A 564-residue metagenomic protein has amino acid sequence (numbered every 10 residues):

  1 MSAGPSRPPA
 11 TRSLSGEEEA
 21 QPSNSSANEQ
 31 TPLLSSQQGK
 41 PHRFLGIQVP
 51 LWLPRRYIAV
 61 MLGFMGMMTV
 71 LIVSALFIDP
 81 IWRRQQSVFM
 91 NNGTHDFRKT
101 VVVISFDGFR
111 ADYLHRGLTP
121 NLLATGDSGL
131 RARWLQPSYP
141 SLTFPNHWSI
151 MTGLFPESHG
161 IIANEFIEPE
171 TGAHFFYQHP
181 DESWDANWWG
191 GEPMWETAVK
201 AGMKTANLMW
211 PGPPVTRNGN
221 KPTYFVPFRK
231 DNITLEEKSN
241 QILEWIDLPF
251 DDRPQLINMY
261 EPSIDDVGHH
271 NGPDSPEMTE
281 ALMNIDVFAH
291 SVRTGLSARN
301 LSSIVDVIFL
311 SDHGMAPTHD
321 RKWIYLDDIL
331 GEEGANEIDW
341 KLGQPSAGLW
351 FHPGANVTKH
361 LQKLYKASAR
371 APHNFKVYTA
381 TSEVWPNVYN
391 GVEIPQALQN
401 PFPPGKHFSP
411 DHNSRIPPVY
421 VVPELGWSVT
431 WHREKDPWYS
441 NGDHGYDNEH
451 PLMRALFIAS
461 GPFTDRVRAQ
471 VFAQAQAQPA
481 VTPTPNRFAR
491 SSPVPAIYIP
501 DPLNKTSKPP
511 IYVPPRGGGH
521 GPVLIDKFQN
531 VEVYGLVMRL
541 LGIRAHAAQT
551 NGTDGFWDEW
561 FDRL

Functional and structural regions predicted by a protein language model:
S2-G4, S15, N24-R83, G153-P273 (+1 more regions): His/Asp/Glu-rich, glycine-adjacent segments that coordinate divalent cations and/or stabilize oxyanion chemistry on
G4, E18-P22, N28-Q37, P80-R131: Active-site-proximal N-terminal segment of extracellular/periplasmic enzymes that hydrolyze or transfer
P54, E236-S239, L243, I264-V305 (+1 more regions): A long, amphipathic alpha-helix that forms part of the scaffold/cap immediately adjacent to metal-dependent active
D112-H159: Short, structured active-site-proximal loop/turn typified by the sulfatase FGly-forming signature C/S-X-P-X-R
N121, N284-D327: Metal-dependent active-site segment of extracytoplasmic phospho-/sulfohydrolases and closely related
R133-M151, M209-T216, Q549-W557: Short, solvent-exposed turn/loop segments enriched in Gly/Ser/Thr/Pro and often Arg
H313-N356: Acidic/histidine-rich catalytic neighborhood
Q344-L536: Active-site neighborhoods of enzymes that stabilize oxyanions during catalysis
